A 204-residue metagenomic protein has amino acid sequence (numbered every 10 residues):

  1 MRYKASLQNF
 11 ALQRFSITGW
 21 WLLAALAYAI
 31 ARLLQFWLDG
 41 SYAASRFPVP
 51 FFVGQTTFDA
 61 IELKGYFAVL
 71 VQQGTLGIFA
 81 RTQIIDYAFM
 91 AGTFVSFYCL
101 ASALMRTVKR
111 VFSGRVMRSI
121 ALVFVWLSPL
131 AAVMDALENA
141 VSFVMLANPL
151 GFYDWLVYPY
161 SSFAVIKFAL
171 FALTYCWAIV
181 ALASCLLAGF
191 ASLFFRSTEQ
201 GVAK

Functional and structural regions predicted by a protein language model:
R2, A191-K204: Short, charged juxtamembrane terminal tails flanking transmembrane helices
R2-Y28, G92-I120: Cytoplasmic juxtamembrane interface segments
Y3-T82: Interfacial loop at the N-terminal end of multi-pass membrane proteins
Q8-S16, V71-R81, S113-V123, P149-I166: Membrane-interfacial loop-to-transmembrane-helix junctions in polytopic alpha-helical membrane proteins
L22-F36, F94-F97, A178-C185: Hydrophobic core of alpha-helical transmembrane segments in multi-pass integral membrane proteins
G77, R81-M105, Y175: Hydrophobic alpha-helical transmembrane segments
A101-V144, K204: Hydrophobic alpha-helical transmembrane segments of integral membrane proteins
W126-V180: Alpha-helical transmembrane segments of multi-pass integral membrane proteins, characterized by long hydrophobic
